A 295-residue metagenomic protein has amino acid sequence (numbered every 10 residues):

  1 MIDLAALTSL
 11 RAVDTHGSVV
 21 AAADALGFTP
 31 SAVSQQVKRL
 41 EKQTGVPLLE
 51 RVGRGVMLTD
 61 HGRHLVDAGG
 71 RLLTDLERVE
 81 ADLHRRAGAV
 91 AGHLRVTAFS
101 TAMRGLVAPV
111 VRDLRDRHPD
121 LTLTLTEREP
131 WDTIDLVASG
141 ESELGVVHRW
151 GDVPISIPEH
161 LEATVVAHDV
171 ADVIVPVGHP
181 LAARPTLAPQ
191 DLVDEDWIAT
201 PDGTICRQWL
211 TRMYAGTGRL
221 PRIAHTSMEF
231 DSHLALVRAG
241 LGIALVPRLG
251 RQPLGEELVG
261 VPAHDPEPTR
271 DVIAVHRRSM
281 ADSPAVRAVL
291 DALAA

Functional and structural regions predicted by a protein language model:
L7, Q43-T44, L65-A87: Alpha-helical linker/hinge and terminal dimerization helices associated with HTH transcriptional regulators
R11-P30: Short helix-boundary/capping micro-motifs
V19, E41-L58: A short LG(V/I)-centered, amphipathic sequence patch enriched for acidic residue(s) preceding the LG motif
A91-P154, L220, S227: Central regulatory/effector-binding core of bacterial HTH transcription factors
L106, V259-A295: A late-sequence structural motif
R117, R128-D194, L249-R251: Acidic, Gly/Pro-rich loop/turn segments at junctions of secondary structure
E129-S142, H148, A199, G203-V259: Hydrophobic hinge/microswitch elements
H148, L181-P185, P189, E195-T217 (+1 more regions): Secondary-structure junction motif
